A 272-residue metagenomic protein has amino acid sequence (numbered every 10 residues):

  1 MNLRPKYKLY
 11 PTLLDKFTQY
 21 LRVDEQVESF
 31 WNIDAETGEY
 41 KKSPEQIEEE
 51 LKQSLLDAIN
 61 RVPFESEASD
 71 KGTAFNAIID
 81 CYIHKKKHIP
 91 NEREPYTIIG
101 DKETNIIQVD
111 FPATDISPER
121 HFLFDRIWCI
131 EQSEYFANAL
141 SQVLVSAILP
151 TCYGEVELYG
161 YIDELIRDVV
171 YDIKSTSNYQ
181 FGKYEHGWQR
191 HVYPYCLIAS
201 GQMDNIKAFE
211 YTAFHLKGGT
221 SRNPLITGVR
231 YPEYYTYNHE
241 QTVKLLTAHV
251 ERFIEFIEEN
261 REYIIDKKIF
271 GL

Functional and structural regions predicted by a protein language model:
M1-Y161: Metal-dependent nuclease catalytic cores that hydrolyze phosphodiester bonds in DNA/RNA, characterized by
N76, H186-I198: An active-site-proximal "capping" alpha-helix that borders the catalytic cofactor pocket
N76, I162-Y179, Y193: Conserved catalytic cores of phosphodiester-cleaving nucleases, focusing on short active-site segments
I79, I83-K87, S175-N178, I198-Q202: Hydrophobic/aromatic-lined pockets within catalytic cores
V145, K174-S175, A213: Short, structured patches in soluble enzyme cores that scaffold and shape functional sites
E155-Y159, I166-D168, D204, G218-T220: Coil-to-beta-strand transition motifs
N178-H186: Active-site-adjacent loop/helix micro-motif of nuclease/hydrolase catalytic cores
A199-L272: Metal-dependent nuclease catalytic regions and adjoining charged, substrate-binding loops involved in nucleic-acid end
